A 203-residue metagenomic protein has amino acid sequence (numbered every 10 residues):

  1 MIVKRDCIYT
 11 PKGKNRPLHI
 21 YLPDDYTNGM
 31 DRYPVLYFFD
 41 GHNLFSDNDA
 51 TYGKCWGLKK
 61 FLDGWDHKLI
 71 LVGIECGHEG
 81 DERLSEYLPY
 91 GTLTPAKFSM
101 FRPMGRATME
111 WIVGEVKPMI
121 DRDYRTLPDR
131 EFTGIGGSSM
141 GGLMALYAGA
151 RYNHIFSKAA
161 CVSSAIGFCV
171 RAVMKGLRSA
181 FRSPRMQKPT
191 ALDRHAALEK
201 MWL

Functional and structural regions predicted by a protein language model:
M1-L203: Non-catalytic cap/lid and distal C-terminal segments of serine-dependent acyl enzymes
